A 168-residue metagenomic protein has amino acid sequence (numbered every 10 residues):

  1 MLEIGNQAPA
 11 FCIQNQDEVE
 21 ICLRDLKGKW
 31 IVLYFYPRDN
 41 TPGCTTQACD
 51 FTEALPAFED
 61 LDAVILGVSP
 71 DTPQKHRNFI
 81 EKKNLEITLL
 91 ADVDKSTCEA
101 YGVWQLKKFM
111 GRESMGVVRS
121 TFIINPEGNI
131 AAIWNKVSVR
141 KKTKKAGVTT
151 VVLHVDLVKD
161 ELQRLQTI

Functional and structural regions predicted by a protein language model:
M1-I168: Chalcogenol-based redox active-site neighborhoods
